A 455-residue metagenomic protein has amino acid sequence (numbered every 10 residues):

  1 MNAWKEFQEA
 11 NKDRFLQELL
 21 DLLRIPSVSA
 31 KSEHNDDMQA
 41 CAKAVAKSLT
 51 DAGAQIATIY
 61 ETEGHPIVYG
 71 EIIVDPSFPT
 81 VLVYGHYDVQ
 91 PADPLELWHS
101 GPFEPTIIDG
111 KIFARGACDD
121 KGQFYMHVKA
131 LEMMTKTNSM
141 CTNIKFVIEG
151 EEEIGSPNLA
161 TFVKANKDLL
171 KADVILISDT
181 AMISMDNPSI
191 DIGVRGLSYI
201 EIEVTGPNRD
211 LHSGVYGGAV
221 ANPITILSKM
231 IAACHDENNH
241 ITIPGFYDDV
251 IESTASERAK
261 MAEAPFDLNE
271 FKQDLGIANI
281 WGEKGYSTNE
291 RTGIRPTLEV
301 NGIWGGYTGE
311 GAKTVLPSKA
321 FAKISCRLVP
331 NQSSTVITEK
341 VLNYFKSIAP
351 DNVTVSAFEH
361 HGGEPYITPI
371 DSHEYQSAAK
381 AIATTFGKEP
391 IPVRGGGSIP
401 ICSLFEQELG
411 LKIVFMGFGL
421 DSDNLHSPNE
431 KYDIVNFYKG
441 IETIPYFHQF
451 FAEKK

Functional and structural regions predicted by a protein language model:
M1-L95, K319, V336: N-terminal helical capping/dimerization or prosegment-like subdomains of hydrolases acting on amide or phosphate bonds
F78-K145, K439: Active-site metal-coordination/substrate-binding segment of hydrolases, especially metallo-dependent peptidases
Y87-V89, V147-G155, S178-M182, G206-N208 (+2 more regions): Acidic, glycine-rich active-site loops and adjacent beta-strand->loop/helix elements that engage anionic groups
D120-G193, K455: Acidic/histidine-rich catalytic neighborhood of metal-dependent amide-processing enzymes
S184-M185, T242-K319, P330-N343, I348 (+1 more regions): An extended, acidic, His-containing surface patch that forms the Zn2+-binding/catalytic region of metallohydrolases
S189-T205, V414: Flexible glycine/proline-rich, aromatic-decorated loop/lid segments
G217-N239: A short core secondary-structure module
